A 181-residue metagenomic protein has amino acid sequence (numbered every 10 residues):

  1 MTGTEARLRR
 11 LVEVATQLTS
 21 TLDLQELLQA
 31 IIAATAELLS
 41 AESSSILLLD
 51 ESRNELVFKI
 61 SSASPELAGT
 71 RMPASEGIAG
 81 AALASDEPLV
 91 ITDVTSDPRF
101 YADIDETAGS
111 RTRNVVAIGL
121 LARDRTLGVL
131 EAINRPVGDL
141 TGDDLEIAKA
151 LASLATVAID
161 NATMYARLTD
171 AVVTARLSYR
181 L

Functional and structural regions predicted by a protein language model:
M1-E26, E37, L127, A158 (+1 more regions): Signal-transmission linkers at sensory-effector interfaces
A15-S20, I31-S40, I46-L48, L83 (+1 more regions): Short regulatory alpha-helical segment in sensory/regulatory domains of signaling proteins that mediates
T16, L145, K149-T156: Allosteric cytosolic regulatory segments
A33-A36, S43-T70, T95-D97: GAF sensory/regulatory domain recognition with acknowledged cross-activation on helical regulatory dimers
S52-R53, L121-T126, R135, D139: Flexible loop/coil segments at beta-strand boundaries within sensory signal-transduction domains
E55-V57, P65-L67, T92-N114, N134 (+1 more regions): Signal-transducing coupling segments at domain and membrane junctions
E66-L89: Acidic/proline- and glycine-rich, intrinsically disordered low-complexity segments that serve as regulatory linkers
R113-A122: A short, aliphatic-rich beta-strand micro-motif
